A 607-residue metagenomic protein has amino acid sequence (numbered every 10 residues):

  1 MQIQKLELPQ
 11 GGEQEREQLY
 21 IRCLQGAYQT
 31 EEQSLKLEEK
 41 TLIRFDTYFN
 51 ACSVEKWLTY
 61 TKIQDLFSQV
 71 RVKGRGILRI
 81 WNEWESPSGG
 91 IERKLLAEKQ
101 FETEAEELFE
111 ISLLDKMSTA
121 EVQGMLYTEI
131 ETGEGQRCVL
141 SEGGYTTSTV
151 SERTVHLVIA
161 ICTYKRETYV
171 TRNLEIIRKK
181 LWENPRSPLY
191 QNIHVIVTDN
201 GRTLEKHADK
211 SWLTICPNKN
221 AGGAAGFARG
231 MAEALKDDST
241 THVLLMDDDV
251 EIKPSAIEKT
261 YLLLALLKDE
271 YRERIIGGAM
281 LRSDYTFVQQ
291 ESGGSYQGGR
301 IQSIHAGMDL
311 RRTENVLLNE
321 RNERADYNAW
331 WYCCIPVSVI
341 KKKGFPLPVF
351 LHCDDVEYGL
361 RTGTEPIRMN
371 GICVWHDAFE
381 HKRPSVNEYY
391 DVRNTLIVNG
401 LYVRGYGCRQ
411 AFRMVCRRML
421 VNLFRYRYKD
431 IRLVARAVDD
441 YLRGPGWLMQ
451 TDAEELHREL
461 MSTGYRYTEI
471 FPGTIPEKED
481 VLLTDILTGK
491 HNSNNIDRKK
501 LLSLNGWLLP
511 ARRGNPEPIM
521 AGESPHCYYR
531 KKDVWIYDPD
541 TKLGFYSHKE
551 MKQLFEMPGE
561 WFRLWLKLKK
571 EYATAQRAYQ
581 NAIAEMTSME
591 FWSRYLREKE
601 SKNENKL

Functional and structural regions predicted by a protein language model:
M1-M125, I130-E131, R393-N394, G400-L607: Terminal low-complexity segments of carbohydrate-biosynthetic enzymes
S141-T149, M369-S385: Active-site donor/metal-binding and catalytic loop motifs of nucleotide-sugar-dependent glycosylation enzymes
R166-P185: Short, well-formed alpha-helical segments that are part of the catalytic scaffolds of diverse glycosyltransferases
A208-A225, E233: Conserved donor nucleotide-binding strand/loop of the catalytic core
D238-E251: Short beta-strand-to-loop acidic/aromatic patch adjacent to the donor-nucleotide binding site
S255-S303: Conserved donor NDP-sugar-binding/catalytic core segment of glycosyltransferases
A306-C333, K382: A recurrent flexible, glycine/aromatic-enriched loop bordering the glycosyltransferase active site that acts as
W330-Y332, K341-L360, E365-V374, V386-N387: Donor nucleotide-sugar recognition loop
